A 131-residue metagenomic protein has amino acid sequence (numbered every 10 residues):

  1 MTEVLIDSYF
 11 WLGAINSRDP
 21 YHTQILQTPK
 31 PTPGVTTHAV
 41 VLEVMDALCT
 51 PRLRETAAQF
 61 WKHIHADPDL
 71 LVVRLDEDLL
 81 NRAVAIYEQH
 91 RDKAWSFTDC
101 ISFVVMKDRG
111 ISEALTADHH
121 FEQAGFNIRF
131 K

Functional and structural regions predicted by a protein language model:
M1, F103-V104, D108-K131: Acidic, PIN/NYN-like endoribonuclease modules and their adjacent C-terminal/linker elements
M1-T36, C49-H63: Short, well-structured N-terminal submotif of metal-dependent ribonuclease cores
T2, P31-G34, D69-L71, G110-S112: Short active-site oxyanion
E3-D7, V35-H38, W95-S96, D118 (+1 more regions): Histidine- and aromatic-rich ligand-binding microenvironments
L26, L42-D46, V84: Amphipathic alpha-helical segments within well-ordered protein domains
D46-C49, K107: Short glycine/serine- and small hydrophobic-enriched flexible loop segments
L71-S112: Active-site neighborhoods of divalent-metal-dependent phosphate/nucleic-acid chemistry enzymes
